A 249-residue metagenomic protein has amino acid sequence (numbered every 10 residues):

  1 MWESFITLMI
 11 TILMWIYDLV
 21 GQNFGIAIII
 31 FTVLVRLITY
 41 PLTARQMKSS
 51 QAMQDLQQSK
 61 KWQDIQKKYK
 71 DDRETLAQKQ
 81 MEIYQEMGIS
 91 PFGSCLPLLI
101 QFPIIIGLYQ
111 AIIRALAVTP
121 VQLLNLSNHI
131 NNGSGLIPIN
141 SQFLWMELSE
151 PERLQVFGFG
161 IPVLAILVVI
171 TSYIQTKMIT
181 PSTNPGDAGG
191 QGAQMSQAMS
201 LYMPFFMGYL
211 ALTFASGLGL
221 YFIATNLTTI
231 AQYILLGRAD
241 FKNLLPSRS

Functional and structural regions predicted by a protein language model:
M1-S249: Helix-loop-helix
